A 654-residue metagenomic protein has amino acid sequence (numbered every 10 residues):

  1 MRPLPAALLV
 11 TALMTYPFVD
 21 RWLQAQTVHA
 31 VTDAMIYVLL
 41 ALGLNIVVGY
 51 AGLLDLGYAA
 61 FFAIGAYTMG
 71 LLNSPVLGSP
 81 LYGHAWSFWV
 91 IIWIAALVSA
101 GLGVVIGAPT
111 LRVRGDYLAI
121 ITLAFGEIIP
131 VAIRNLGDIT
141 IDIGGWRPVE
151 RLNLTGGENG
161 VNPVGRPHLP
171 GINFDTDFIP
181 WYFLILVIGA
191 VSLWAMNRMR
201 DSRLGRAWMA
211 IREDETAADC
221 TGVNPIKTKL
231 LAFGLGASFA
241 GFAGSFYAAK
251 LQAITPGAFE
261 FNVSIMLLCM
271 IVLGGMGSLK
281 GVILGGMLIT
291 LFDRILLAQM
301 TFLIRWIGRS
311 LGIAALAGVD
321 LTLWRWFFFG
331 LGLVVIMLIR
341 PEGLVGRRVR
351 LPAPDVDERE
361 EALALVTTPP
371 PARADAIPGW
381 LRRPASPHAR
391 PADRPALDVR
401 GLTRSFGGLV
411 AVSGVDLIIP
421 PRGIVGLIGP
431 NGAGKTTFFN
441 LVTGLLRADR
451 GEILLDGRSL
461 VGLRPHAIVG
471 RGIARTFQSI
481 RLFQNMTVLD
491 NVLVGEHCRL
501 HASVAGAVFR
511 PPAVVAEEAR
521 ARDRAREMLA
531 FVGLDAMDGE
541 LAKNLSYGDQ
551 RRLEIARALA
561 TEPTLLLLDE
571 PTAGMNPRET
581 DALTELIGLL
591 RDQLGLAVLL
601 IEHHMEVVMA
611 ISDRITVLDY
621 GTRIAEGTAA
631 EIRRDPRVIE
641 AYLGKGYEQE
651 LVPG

Functional and structural regions predicted by a protein language model:
M1-A374: Transmembrane alpha-helices and adjacent helix-loop boundaries
V349-T403, Y647-G654: ABC-family P-loop ATPase nucleotide-binding domain
I428-P430: The feature captures the beta-strand-to-loop junction immediately N-terminal to the Walker
T443: Helix-to-loop junction immediately C-terminal to a conserved catalytic motif
V504-M537, E585-G588: Conserved ABC ATPase "signature" region
E562: Conserved catalytic motifs of ABC-family nucleotide-binding domains
L566-E570: Catalytic Walker B motif of ABC-type/P-loop ATPase nucleotide-binding domains
